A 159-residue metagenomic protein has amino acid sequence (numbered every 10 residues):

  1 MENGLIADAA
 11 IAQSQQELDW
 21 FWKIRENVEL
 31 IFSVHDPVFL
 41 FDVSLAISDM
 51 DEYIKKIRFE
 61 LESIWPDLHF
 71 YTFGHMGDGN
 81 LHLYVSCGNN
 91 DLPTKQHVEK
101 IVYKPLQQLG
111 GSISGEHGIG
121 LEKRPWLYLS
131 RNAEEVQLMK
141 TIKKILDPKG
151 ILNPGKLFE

Functional and structural regions predicted by a protein language model:
M1-I101, P105, L109: C-terminal substrate-recognition/cap domain of FAD-linked oxidoreductases
A10-K23, S114-L129, F158: Short proline/glycine- and acidic-rich turn/helix-capping motifs at secondary-structure junctions
F41, L81-V85, H117, K123 (+2 more regions): A structural signal for short, well-ordered beta-strand segments
K56, H97-I101, S114, E122 (+1 more regions): Short amphipathic alpha-helical segments
L92-V98, P105, G118-W126, S130: Shared catalytic-loop signature of beta/alpha-barrel
Y103-S112, Y128-L129, K144: Short basic/hydrophobic patches in alpha-helices and adjacent helix-turn junctions that form amphipathic surface motifs
Q107-I119, P148-L152: Alpha-helix capping/hinge segments and adjacent helical runs
R124-E159: Activity-critical C-terminal alpha-helical subdomain
